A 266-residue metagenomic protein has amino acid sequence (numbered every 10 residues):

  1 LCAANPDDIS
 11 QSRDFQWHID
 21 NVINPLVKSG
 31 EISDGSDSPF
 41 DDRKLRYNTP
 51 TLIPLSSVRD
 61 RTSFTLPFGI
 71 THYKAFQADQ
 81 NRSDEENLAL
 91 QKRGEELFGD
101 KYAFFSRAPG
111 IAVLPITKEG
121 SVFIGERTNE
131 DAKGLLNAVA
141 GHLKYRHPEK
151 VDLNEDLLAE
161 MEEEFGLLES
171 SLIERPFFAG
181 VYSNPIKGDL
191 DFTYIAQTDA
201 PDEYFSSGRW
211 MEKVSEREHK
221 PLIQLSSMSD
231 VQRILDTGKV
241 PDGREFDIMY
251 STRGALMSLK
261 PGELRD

Functional and structural regions predicted by a protein language model:
L1-A159, L167-D266: N-terminal leader/linker segments that precede catalytic domains of diphosphate-processing enzymes
E162: Juxtacatalytic substrate-recognition/specificity segment
